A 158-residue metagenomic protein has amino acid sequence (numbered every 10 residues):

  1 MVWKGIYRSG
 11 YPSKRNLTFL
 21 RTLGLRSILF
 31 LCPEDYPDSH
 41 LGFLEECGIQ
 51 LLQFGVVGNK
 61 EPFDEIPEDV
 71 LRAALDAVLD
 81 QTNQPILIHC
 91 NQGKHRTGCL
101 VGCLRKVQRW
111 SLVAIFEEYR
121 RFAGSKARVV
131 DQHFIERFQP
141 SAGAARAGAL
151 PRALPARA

Functional and structural regions predicted by a protein language model:
M1-I88, Q92, C99-A158: Cys-dependent protein tyrosine phosphatase-like superfamily
